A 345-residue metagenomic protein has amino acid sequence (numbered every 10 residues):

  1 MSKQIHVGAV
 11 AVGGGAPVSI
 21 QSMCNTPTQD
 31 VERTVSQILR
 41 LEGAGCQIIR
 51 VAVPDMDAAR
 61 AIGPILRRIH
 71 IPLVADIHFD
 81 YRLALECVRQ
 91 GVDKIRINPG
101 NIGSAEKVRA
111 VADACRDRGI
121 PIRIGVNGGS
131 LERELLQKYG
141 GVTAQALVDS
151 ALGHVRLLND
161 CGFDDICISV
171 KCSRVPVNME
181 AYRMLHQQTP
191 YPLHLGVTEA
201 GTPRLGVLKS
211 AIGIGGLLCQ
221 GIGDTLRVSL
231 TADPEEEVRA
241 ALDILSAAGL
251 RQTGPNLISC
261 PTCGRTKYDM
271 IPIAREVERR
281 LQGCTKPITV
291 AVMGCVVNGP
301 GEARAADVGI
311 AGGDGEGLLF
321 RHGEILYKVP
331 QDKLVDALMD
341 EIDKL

Functional and structural regions predicted by a protein language model:
M1-M23, R116, R279: N-terminal amphipathic alpha-helix/helix-capping segment at the start of soluble metabolic enzymes
G15-R33, A52-P54, I71-F79, L135-V148 (+1 more regions): Active-site mouth loops of central-metabolism enzymes
I20, D76, I124, I168 (+5 more regions): Conserved, mostly hydrophobic/aromatic
N25, V31, E42-R68, R96-S104 (+1 more regions): Glycine-rich, proline-tolerant flexible connector loops at the mouths of alpha/beta enzymes
M56-I77, A110-I122, Y182-L193, V277-R279: Alpha-helix-loop-beta-strand connector modules within alpha/beta enzyme cores
R68-I71, R89-I95, R116-G119, H186-P192 (+3 more regions): Glycine-enriched alpha-helix->loop->beta-strand junction motifs that scaffold or abut catalytic
R82-R123: Hydrophobic or amphipathic alpha-helical targeting/insertion segments
N127-S130, L135-Q282, T289: Catalytic alpha/beta core domains of metabolic enzymes, predominantly
